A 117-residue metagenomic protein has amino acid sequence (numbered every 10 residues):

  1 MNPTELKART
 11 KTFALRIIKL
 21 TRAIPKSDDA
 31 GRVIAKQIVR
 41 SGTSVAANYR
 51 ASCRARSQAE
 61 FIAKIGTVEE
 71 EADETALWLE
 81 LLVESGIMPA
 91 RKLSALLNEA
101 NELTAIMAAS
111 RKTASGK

Functional and structural regions predicted by a protein language model:
M1-K117: Amphipathic alpha-helical assembly/interaction segments
